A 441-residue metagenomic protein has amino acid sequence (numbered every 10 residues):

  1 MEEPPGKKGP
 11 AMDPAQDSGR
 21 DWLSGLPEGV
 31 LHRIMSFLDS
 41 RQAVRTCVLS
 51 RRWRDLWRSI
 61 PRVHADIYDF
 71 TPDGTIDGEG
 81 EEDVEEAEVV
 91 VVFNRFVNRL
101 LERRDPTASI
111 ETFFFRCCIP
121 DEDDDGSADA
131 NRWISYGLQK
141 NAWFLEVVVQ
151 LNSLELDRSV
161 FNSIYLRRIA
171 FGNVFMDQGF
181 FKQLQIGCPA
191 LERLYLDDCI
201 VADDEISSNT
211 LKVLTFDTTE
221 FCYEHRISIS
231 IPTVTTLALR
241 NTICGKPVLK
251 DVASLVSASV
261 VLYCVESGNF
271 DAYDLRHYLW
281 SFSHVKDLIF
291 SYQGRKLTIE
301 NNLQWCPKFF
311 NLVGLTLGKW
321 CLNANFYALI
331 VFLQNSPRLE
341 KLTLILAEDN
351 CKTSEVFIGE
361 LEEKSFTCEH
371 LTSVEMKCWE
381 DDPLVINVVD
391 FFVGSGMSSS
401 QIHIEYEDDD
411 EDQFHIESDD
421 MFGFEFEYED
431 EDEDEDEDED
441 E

Functional and structural regions predicted by a protein language model:
M1-G25, R33, T46, I416-F424 (+1 more regions): CRL adaptor-proximal regions
M1-G9, D13, L279-F282, F332 (+2 more regions): Short, polybasic Lys/Arg-rich linear motifs in disordered N-terminal/cytosolic regions
E2, D13-S207, N387: Leucine-rich repeat
F37, F70-N98, R103, I119-A130 (+8 more regions): Leucine-rich repeat
D39, R58, D105, A142 (+11 more regions): Short amphipathic alpha-helices and their capping/turn residues within compact interaction modules
V63-D66, F113-F115, W143-V148, R167-G172 (+8 more regions): Conserved hydrophobic beta-strand positions in leucine-rich repeat
S135-Y136, R158-Y165, F181-P189, D203-K212 (+8 more regions): A structural signal for leucine-rich repeat
V331-S336, T343-E441: Leucine-rich solenoid repeat modules
